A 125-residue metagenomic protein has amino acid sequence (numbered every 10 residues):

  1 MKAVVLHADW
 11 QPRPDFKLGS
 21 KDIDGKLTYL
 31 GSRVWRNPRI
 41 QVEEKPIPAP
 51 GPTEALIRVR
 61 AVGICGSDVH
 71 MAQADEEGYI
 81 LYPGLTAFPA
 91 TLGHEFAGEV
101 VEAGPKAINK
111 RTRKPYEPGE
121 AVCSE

Functional and structural regions predicted by a protein language model:
M1-V4: Short structural boundary motif marking the start of a folded domain
W10-R60, P83, P89: A short N-terminal beta-strand-loop micro-motif at the entrance of redox/enzyme domains
P46-G63, E77-E125: Glycine-rich beta-strand-centered segment in the early N-terminal region that forms part of a ligand/cofactor-binding
G66: Helix-loop element at the rim of GNAT/NAT acetyltransferase active sites that forms part of the acceptor-substrate
H70-G78: Short Gly/aromatic-enriched secondary-structure transition segments
